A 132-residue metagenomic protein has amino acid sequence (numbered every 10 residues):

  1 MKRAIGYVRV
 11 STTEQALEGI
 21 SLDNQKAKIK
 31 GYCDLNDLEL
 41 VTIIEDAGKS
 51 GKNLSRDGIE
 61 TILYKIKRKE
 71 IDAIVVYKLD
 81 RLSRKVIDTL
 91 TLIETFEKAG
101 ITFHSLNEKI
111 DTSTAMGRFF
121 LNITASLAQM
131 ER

Functional and structural regions predicted by a protein language model:
M1-R132: Short, structured surface patches at the beginning of a domain
